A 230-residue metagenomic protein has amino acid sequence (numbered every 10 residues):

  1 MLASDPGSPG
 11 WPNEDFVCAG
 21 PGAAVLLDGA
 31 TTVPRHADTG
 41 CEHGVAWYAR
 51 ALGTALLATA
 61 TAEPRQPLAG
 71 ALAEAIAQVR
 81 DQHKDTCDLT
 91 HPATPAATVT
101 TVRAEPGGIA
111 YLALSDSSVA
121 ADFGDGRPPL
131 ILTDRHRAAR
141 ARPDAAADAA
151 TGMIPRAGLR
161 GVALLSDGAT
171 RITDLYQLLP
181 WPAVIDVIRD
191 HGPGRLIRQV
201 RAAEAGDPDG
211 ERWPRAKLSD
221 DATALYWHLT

Functional and structural regions predicted by a protein language model:
M1-T230: PP2C/PPM-type serine/threonine phosphatase catalytic domain
